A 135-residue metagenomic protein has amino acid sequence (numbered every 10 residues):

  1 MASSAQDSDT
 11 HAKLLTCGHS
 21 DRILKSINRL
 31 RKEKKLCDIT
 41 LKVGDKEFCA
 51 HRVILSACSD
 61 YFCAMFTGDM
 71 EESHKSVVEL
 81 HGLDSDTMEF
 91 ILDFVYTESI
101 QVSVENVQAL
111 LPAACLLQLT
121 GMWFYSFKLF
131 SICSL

Functional and structural regions predicted by a protein language model:
M1-H19: Cytosolic, low-complexity regulatory segments enriched in Ser/Pro/Gly with interspersed Lys/Arg in eukaryotic signaling
S3-S4, H19-S134: Canonical BTB/POZ domain core
